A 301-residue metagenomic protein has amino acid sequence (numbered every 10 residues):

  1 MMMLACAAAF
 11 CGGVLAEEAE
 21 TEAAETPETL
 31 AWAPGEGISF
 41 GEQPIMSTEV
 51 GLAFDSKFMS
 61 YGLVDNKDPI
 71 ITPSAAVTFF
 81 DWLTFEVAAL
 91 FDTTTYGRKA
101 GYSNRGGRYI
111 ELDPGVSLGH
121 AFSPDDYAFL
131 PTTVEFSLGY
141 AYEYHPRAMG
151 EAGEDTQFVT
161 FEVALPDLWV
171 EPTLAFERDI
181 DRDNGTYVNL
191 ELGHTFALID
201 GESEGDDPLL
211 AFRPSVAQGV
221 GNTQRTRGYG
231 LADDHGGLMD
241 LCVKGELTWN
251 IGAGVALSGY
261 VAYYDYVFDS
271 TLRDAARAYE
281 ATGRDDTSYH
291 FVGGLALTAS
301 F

Functional and structural regions predicted by a protein language model:
M2-A9: Bacterial N-terminal signal peptides
L15-G51, M59-D68, D200-L210, G219: Outer-membrane beta-barrel biogenesis signature
P34-S47, W82-E86, G106, A121-E135 (+4 more regions): Short loop/turn motifs that connect adjacent beta-strands in outer-membrane beta-barrel proteins
E49, T72-S74, D113-G115, F158-T160 (+3 more regions): Membrane-embedded beta-strand positions in outer-membrane beta-barrel channels/transporters
V50-S56, F85-F91, L118, L138-Y142 (+4 more regions): Transmembrane beta-barrel strands of outer-membrane/channel proteins
S56, S123, E177-F301: Outer-membrane beta-barrel transmembrane domain signature
D65, A89-E191, D200, R273-S288: Outer-membrane pore/translocation modules
A75-V77, D81-A89, E162-P166, V261 (+1 more regions): Surface-exposed extracellular loop regions of Gram-negative outer-membrane beta-barrel proteins
